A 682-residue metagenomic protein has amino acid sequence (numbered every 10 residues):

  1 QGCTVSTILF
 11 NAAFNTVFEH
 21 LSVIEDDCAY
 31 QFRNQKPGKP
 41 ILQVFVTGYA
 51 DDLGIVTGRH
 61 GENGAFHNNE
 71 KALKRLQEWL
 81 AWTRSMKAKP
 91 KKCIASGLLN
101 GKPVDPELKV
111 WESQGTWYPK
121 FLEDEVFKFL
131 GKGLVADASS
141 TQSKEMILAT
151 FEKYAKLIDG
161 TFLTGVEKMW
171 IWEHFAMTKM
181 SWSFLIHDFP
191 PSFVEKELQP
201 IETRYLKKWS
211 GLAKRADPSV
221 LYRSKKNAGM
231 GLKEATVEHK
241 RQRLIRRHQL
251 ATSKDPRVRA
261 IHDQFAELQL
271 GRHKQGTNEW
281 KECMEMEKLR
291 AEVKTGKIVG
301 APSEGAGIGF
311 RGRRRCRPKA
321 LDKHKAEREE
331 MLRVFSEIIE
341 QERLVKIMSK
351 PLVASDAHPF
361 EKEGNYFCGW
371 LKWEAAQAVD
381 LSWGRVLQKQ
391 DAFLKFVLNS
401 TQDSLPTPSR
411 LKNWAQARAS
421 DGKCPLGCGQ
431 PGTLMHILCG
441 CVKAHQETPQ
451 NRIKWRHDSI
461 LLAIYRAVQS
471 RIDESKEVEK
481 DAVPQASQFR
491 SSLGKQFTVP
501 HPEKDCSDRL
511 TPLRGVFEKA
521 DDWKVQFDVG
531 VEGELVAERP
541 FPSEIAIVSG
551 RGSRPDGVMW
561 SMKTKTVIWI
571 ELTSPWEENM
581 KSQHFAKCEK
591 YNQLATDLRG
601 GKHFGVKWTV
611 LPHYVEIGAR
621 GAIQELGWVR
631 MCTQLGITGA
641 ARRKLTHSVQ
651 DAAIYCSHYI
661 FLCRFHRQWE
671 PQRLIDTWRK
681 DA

Functional and structural regions predicted by a protein language model:
Q1-T7, D27-N63, L80, R84-L98 (+4 more regions): Catalytic palm active-site di-aspartate
Q1-Y30, N68, E167, A176 (+1 more regions): Conserved pre-motif C helix in the palm subdomain of viral-like polymerases
P37, W414-Q416, K476-W569, F585: Active-site metal-binding core of divalent-cation-utilizing nuclease and nuclease-like domains
K74, M86-E125: Short, conserved micro-motifs composed of acidic
G115-F189, L244-H262: Basic, alpha-helical interaction scaffolds
E197-L198, G211-S420, A652-C656: Extended C-terminal regions of large enzymes
E234, W414-R471: Short Cys/His-based metal-binding microdomains
V529-E532, E538-D556, W560-S561, K565-V567 (+1 more regions): Catalytic cores of nucleic-acid endonucleases
